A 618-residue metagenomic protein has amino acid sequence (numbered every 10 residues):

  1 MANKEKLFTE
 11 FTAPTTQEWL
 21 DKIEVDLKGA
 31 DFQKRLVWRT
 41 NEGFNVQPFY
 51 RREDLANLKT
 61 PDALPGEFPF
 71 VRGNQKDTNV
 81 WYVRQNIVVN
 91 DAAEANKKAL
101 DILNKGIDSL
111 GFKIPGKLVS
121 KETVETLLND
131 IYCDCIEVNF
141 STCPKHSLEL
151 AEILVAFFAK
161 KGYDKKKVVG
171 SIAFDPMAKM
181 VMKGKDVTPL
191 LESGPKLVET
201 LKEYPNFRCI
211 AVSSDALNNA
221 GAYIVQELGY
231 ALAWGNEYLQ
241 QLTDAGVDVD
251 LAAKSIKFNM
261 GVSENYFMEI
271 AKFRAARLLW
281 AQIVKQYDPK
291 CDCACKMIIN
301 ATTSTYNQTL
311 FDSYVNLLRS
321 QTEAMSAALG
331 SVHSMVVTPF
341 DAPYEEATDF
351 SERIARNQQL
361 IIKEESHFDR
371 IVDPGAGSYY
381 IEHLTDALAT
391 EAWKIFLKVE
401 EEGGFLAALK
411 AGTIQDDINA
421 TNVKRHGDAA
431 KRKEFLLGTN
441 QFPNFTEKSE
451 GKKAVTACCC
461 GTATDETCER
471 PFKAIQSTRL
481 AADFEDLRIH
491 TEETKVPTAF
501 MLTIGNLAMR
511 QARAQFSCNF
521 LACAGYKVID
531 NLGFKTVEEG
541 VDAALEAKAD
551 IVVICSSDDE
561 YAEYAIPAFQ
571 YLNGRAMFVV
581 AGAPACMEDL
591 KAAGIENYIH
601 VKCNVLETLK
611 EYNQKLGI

Functional and structural regions predicted by a protein language model:
M1-N265, K296-N300, A328, S334 (+9 more regions): Catalytic alpha/beta active-site cores
A2-T16, V37-W38, F44-F70, H333 (+1 more regions): Intrinsic disorder at enzyme termini
V37-N45, A173-M177, S213-N219, K254-S263 (+4 more regions): A glycine-rich phosphate-binding loop feature that marks nucleotide/adenosyl-phosphate handling sites
K202-L239, Q321-F396: Mobile "lid/hinge" segments at catalytic clefts and subdomain interfaces of large enzymes
A222-L228, S263-A275, S304-L317, E345-A355 (+4 more regions): Short glycine/threonine-rich loop-to-helix capping motif typified by GTGT followed within a few residues by an Asp-Pro
L232-G235, N259-A347, I354-A355: Glycine-rich anion/phosphate-binding loop at the beta-strand->alpha-helix junction
A275, A281-D288, T322-L329, H333-V337 (+9 more regions): Hydrophobic alpha-helix feature that most strongly marks membrane-spanning transmembrane helices and their immediate
G461-I529, D542, K591-A592, N597-Y598 (+2 more regions): ATP-dependent carboxylate/acyl-activation modules
